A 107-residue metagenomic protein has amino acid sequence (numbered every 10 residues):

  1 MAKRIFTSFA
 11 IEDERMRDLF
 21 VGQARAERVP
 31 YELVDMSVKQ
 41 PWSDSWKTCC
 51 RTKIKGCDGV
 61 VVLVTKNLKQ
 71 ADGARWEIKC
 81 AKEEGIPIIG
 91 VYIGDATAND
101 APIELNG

Functional and structural regions predicted by a protein language model:
M1-G56, E84-I86, Y92-A96: Conserved N-terminal substructure of TIR/SEFIR domains
D18-V21, G73-W76, P102-I103: Short amphipathic alpha-helical segments
S37, V64-T65: Short, contiguous strand/loop micro-motifs
W42, D72, G107: Solvent-exposed, flexible loop/coil residues
G59-V62: Inter-motif core of Ras-like GTPase G domains
K66-G85: Conserved TIR/SEFIR loop-to-helix hotspot centered on a Trp-containing motif with a nearby acidic residue
N67-L68, D95-T97: Solvent-exposed loop/turn segments at secondary-structure junctions within structured extracellular/periplasmic domains
A96-G107: Glycine-rich, charge-decorated loop segments at or immediately adjacent to ligand/cofactor-binding or catalytic sites
